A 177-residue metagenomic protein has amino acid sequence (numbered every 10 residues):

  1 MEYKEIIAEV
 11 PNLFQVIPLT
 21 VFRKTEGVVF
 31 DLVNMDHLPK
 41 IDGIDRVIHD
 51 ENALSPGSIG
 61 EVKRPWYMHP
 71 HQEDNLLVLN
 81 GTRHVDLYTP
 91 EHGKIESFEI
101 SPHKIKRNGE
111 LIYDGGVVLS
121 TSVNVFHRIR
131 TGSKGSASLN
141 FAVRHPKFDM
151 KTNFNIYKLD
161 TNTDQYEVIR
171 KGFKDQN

Functional and structural regions predicted by a protein language model:
M1-Y113, S133-A137, A142-N177: Active-site region of the double-stranded beta-helix
G116-I129: Histidine-centered metal-chelating micro-motifs
